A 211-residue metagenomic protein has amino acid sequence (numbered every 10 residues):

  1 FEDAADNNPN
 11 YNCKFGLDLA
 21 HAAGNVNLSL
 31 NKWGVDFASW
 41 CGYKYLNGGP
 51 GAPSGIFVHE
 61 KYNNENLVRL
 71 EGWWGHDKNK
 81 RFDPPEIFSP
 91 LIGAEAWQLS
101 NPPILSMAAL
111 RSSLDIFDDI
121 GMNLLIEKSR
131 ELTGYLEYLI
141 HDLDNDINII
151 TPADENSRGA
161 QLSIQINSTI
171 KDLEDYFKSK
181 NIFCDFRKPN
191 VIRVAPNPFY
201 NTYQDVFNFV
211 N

Functional and structural regions predicted by a protein language model:
F1-F37: Catalytic PLP-binding core of fold-type I/II PLP enzymes
G16-D18, S39, I150, D185: Structural detector of well-ordered beta-strand residues that form the stable sheet scaffold of enzyme domains
Y43, H59-N63, I166-T169: Short loop segments at secondary-structure junctions
N47-A52, F57-K128, G134: Active-site C-terminal subdomain of aminotransferase-like
A94, S157-Q161, P189-R193: Short, solvent-exposed beta-strand edge segments and adjacent coil->beta transition regions
R130-E137, H141-K180: Conserved PLP-binding catalytic core of the aspartate aminotransferase-like
S168-N211: PLP-dependent enzyme catalytic core of the Aspartate aminotransferase-like
